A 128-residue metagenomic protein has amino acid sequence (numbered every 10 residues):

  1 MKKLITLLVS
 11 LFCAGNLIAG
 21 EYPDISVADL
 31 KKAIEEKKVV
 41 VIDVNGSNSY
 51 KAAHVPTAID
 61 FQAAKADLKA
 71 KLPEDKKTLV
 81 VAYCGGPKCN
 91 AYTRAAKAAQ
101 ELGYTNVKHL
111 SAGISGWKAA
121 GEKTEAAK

Functional and structural regions predicted by a protein language model:
K2-T6, C13-A28, E36-V39, N48-A82 (+1 more regions): Rhodanese-like catalytic fold shared by cysteine-dependent sulfurtransferases and DSP/PTP-type phosphatases
V41-D43: Structural scaffold elements adjacent to functional motifs in cytosolic proteins
